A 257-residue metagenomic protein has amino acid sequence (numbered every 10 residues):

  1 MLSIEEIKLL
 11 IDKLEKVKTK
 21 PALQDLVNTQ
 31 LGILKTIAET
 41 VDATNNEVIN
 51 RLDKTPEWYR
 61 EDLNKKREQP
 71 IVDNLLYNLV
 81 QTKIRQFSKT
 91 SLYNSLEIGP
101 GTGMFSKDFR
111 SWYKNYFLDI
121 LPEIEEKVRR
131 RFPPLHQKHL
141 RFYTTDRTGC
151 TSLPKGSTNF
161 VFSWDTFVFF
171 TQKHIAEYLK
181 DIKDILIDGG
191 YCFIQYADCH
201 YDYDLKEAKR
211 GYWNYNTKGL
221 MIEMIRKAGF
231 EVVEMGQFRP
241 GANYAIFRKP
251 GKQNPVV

Functional and structural regions predicted by a protein language model:
M1-S152, F170-A176, D181, Y191-V257: Class I (Rossmann-like) S-adenosyl-L-methionine-dependent methyltransferase catalytic domain, capturing the SAM-binding
N159: Acidic donor-binding loop of glycosyltransferase active sites
F162: A conserved beta-strand element that flanks and buttresses the S-adenosyl-L-methionine
D165-T166: Short catalytic micro-motifs in class I SAM-dependent methyltransferases
